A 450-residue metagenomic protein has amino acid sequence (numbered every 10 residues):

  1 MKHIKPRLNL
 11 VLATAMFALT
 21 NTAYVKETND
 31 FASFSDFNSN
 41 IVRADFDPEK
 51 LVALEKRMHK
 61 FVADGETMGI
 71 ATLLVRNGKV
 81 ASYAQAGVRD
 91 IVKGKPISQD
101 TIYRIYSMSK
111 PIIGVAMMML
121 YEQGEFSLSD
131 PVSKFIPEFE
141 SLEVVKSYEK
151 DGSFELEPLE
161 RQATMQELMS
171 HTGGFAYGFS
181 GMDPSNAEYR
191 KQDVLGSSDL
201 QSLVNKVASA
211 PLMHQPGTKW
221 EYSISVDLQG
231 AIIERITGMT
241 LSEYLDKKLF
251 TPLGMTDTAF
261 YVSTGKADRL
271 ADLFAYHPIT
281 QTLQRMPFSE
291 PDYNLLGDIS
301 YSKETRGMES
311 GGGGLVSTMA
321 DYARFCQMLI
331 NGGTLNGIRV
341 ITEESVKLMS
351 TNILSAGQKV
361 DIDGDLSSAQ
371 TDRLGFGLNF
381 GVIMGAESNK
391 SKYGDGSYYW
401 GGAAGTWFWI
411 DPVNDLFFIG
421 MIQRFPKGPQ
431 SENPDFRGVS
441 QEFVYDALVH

Functional and structural regions predicted by a protein language model:
K2-L10: Bacterial N-terminal signal peptides that target proteins for export
V11-A18: Bacterial N-terminal signal peptides
L19-D30: Bacterial Sec-dependent signal peptides at the C-terminal "C-region" and cleavage site
D45-I105, S127, V144-Y148, P429 (+2 more regions): Short, conserved catalytic-motif segment at the N-terminal edge
V52-H59, T72, G78, Y103-I136 (+4 more regions): Active-site SXXK
L142-Y393: Short, surface-exposed loop or secondary-structure junction motifs that flank catalytic or metal-binding residues
S397, A404-F417: Short, surface-exposed beta-strand/loop micro-motifs that present aromatic residues
